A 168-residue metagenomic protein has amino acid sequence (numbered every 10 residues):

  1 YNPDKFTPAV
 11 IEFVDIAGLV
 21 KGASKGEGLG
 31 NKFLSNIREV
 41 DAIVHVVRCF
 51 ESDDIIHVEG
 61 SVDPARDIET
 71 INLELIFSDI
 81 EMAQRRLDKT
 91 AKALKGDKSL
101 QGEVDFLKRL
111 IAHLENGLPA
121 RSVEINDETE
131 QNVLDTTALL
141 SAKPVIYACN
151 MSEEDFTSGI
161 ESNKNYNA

Functional and structural regions predicted by a protein language model:
Y1-H45, F50-A65, E69, I125-T137 (+1 more regions): Switch II of P-loop NTPase G domains
E12, D41-R48, P64-T90, F106-L118 (+2 more regions): Conserved beta-strand/loop subsegment of P-loop NTPase cores
G22, I55, E74, R86 (+1 more regions): Active-site-proximal flexible loops/turns
K89-A168: C-terminal-of-GTPase-core extension/linker across diverse P-loop GTPases
